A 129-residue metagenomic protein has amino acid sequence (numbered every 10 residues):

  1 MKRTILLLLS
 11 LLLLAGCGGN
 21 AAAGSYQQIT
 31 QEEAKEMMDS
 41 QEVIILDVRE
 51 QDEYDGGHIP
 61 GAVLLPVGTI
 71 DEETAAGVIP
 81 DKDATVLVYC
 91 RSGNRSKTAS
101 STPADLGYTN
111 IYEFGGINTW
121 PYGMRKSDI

Functional and structural regions predicted by a protein language model:
R3-I5, C17-M37, V43, D52-T85 (+1 more regions): Rhodanese-like catalytic fold shared by cysteine-dependent sulfurtransferases and DSP/PTP-type phosphatases
S10-L11, D83: Residue-level signal for mature regions of secreted extracellular proteins and peptides
I45-D47: Structural scaffold elements adjacent to functional motifs in cytosolic proteins
